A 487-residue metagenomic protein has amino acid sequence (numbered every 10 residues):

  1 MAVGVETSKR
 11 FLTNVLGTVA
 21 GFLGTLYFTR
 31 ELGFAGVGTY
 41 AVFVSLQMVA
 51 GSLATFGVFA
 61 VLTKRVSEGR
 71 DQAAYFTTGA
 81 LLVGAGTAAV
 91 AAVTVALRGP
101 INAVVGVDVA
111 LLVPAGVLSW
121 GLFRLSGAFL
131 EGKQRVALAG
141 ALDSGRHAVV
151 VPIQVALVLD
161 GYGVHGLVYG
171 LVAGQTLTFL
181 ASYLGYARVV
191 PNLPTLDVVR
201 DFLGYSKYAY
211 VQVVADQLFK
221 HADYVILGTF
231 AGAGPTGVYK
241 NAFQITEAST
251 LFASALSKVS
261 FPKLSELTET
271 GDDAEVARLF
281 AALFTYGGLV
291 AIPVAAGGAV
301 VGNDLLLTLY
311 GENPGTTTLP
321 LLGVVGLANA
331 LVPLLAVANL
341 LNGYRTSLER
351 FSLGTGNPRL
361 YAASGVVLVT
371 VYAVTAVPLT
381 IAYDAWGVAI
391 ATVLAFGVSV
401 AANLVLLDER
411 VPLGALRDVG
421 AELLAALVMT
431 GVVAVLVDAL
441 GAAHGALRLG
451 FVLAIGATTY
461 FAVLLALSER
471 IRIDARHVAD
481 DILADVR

Functional and structural regions predicted by a protein language model:
A2-F59, T87, A91, V95 (+5 more regions): Signature of the first transmembrane helix
T7, F11-N14, V19-T25, A41-S67 (+7 more regions): Small-residue-rich midsections of specific transmembrane alpha-helices
R10-N14, F43-A110, G271-V294: Membrane-water interface segments that mark the loop-to-transmembrane alpha-helix transition
R65-G79, V238-N357: Specific pore-lining/lateral-gate transmembrane helices of multi-pass inner-membrane transport and insertion machines
E68, S119-S144, L327, L331-L368 (+1 more regions): Membrane-interface junctions at transmembrane-helix termini in multi-pass inner-membrane proteins
D143-R188, V213, P235, K240-T246 (+3 more regions): Hydrophobic alpha-helical transmembrane segments
G161-L171, A181-K220, K263, E269-E275 (+1 more regions): Interhelical loop/hinge segments that connect adjacent transmembrane helices in multipass membrane
A434-R487: Membrane-proximal transmembrane or re-entrant/amphipathic helices at the cytosolic face
